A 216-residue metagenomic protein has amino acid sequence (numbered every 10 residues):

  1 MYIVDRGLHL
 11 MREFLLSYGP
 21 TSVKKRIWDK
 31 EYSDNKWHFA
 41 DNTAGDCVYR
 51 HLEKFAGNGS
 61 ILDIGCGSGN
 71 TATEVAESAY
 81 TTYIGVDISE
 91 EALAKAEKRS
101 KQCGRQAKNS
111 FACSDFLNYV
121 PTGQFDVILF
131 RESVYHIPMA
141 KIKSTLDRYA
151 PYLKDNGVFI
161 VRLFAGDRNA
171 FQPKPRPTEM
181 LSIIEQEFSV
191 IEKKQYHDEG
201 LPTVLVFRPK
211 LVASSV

Functional and structural regions predicted by a protein language model:
M1-P121, I137-P151, V158-V216: Class I (Rossmann-like) S-adenosyl-L-methionine-dependent methyltransferase catalytic domain, capturing the SAM-binding
L129: A conserved beta-strand element that flanks and buttresses the S-adenosyl-L-methionine
S133: Hydrophobic adenine-recognition pocket in adenosine-nucleotide-binding enzymes
